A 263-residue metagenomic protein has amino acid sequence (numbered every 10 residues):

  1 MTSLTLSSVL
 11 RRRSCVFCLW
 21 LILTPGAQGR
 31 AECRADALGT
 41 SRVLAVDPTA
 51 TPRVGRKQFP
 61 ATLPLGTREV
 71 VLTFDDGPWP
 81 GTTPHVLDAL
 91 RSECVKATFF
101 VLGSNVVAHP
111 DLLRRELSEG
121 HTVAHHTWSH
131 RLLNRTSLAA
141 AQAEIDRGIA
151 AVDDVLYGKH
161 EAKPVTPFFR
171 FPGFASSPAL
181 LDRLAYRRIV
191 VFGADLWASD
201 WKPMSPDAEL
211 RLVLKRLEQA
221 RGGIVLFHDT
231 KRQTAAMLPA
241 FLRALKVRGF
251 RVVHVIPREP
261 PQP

Functional and structural regions predicted by a protein language model:
T2-C15: Bacterial N-terminal signal peptides that target proteins for export
V16-P25: Bacterial N-terminal signal peptides
A27-A35: Boundary at the C-terminal end of the N-terminal hydrophobic targeting segment
L38-A140, E144-Y157, P164-T166, K231 (+3 more regions): Active-site beta->alpha N-cap acidic-glycine motif
T82, R131-G158, A175-R221, T234-M237: Alpha-helical scaffold elements lining the catalytic groove of polysaccharide deacetylases
D195-L196, H228-D229, I256-P257: Short secondary-structure boundary segments
